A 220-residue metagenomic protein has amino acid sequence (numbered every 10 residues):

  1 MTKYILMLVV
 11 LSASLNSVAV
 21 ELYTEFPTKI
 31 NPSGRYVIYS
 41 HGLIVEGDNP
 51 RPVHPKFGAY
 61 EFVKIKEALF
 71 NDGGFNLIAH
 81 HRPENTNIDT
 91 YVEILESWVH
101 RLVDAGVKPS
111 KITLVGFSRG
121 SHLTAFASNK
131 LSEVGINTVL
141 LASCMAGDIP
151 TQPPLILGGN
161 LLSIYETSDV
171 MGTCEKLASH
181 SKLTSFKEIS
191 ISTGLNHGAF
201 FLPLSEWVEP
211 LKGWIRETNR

Functional and structural regions predicted by a protein language model:
S14-S17: N-terminal signal peptide c-region/cleavage motif recognized by signal peptidases
P27-A68: Short, surface-exposed "cap/lid" segments of acyl-processing enzymes
P27-K29, I136-P203: The feature captures the conserved acid-bearing segment of alpha/beta-hydrolase catalytic domains
E61-I65, E84-G106: Alpha/beta-hydrolase active-site loop
K66-N85: Conserved alpha/beta-hydrolase
L114-T124: Gly/Ala-rich beta-loop-alpha elbow adjacent to hydrolase catalytic centers
L123-A127, I149: Hydrolases whose catalytic domains are alpha/beta-hydrolase-1, hotdog thioesterase, or metallo-beta-lactamase-like
P203-R220: Catalytic active-site module of serine/aspartate enzymes centered on a nucleophile-bearing elbow/loop
